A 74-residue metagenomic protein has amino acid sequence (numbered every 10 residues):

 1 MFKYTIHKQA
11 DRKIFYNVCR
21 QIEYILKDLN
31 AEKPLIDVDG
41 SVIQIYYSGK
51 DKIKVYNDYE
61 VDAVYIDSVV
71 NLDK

Functional and structural regions predicted by a protein language model:
M1-D37: Negatively charged, low-complexity tracts enriched in Asp/Glu with abundant Ser/Thr
M1-K3, S41-I43, V61-A63: A generic structural signal for beta-strand entry/edge sites
Y4-K8, Q44-Y46, I66-D67: Generic recognition of long tandem-repeat/solenoid scaffolds
V38-Y56: Short, intrinsically disordered low-complexity segments
D51-K74: Short, compact, well-ordered microdomains
